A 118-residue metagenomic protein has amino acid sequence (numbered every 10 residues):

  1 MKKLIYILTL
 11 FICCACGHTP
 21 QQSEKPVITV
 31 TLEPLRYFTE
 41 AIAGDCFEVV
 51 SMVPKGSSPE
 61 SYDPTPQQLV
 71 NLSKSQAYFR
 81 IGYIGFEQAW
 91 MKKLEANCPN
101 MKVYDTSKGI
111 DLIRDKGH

Functional and structural regions predicted by a protein language model:
L4-C13: Sec-dependent N-terminal signal peptides
C16-H118: Extracytoplasmic metal-acquisition and chelation regions
